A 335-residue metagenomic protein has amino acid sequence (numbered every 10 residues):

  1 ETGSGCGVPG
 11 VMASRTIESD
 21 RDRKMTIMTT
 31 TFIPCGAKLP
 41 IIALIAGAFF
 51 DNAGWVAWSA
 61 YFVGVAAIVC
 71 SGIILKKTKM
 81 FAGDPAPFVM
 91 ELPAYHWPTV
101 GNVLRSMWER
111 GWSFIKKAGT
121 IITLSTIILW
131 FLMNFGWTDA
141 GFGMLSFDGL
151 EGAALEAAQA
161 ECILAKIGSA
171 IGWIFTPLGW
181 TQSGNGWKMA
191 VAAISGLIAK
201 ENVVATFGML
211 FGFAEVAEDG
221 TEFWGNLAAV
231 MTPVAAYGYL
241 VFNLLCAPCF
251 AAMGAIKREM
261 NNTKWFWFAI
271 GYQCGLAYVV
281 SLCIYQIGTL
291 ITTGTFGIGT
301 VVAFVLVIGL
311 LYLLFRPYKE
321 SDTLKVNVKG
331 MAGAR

Functional and structural regions predicted by a protein language model:
E1-P9, A82-S106, L150, A170 (+2 more regions): Juxtamembrane inter-helical linkers in multi-pass membrane proteins
S4-P9, M28-A43, S59-I68, L197-V204 (+2 more regions): Membrane-embedded alpha-helical segments of transport systems, primarily multispan ion/solute transporters
G10-T26, F131-C274: Extended, low-charge hydrophobic alpha-helical regions
E18, F32, G36-W58, G254-N262 (+1 more regions): Transmembrane helix-loop junctions at the membrane interface of multipass transporters and ion channels
T30, D51, W55-V63, A67 (+5 more regions): Alpha-helical transmembrane segments of multi-pass inner-membrane proteins, especially transporters/permeases
A46-A48, Y61-K76, L124-N134, V241-N243 (+3 more regions): Hydrophobic core segments of alpha-helical transmembrane domains in multi-pass membrane transport and ion-translocation
D51-N52, M80-F81, P85, Y95-F147 (+1 more regions): Long hydrophobic segments that form regular secondary structure
K77-T78, L313-K329: Membrane-interface capping segments at transmembrane-helix boundaries
